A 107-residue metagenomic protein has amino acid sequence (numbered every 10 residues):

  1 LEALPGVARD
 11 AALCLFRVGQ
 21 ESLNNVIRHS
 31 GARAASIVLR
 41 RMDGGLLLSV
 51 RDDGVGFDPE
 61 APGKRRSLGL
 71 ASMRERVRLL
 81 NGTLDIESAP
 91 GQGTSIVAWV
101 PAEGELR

Functional and structural regions predicted by a protein language model:
L1-R107: Coiled-coil dimerization/phosphotransfer module
